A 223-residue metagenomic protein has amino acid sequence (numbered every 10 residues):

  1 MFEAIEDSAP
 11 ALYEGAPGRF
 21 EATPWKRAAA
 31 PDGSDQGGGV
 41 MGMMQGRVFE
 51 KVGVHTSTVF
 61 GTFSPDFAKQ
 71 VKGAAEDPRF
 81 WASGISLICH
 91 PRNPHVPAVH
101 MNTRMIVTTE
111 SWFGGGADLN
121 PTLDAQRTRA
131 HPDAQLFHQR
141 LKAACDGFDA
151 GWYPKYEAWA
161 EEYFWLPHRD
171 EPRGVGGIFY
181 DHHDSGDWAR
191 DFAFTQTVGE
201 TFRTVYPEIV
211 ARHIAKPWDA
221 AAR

Functional and structural regions predicted by a protein language model:
M1-K72, H183-R223: Gly/Pro-rich turn-and-neighbor structural signature
D35-G115: Internal mixed beta-strand/loop scaffold within catalytic domains of large alpha/beta enzymes
P91, M105-V107, P121-L123, H182-D184: Beta-strand elements of well-folded, non-transmembrane domains
P97-M101, G115, R127-A130, A189-D191: A short secondary-structure junction signal
T109-K155: Compact, glycine/acidic-enriched structural inserts
A134, A158-D184: A short mid-domain helix/strand-loop element embedded in enzyme catalytic domains that forms or borders the active-site
W152-E162, A215, D219: Short, surface-exposed recognition loops or helix-turn segments adjacent to catalytic cores
